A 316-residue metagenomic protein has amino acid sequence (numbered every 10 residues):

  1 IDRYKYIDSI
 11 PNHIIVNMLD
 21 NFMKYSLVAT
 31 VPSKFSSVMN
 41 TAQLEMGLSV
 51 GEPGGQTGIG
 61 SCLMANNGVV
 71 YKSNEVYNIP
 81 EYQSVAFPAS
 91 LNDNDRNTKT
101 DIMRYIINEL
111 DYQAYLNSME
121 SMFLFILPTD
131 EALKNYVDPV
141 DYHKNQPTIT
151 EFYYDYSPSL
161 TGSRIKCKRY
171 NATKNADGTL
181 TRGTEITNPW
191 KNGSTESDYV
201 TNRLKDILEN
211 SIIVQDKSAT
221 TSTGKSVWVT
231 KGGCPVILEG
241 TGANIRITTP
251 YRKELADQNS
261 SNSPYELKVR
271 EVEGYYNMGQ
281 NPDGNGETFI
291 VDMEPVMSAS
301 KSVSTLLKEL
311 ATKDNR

Functional and structural regions predicted by a protein language model:
I1-R316: Mature, structured domains of secreted/extracytosolic soluble proteins
